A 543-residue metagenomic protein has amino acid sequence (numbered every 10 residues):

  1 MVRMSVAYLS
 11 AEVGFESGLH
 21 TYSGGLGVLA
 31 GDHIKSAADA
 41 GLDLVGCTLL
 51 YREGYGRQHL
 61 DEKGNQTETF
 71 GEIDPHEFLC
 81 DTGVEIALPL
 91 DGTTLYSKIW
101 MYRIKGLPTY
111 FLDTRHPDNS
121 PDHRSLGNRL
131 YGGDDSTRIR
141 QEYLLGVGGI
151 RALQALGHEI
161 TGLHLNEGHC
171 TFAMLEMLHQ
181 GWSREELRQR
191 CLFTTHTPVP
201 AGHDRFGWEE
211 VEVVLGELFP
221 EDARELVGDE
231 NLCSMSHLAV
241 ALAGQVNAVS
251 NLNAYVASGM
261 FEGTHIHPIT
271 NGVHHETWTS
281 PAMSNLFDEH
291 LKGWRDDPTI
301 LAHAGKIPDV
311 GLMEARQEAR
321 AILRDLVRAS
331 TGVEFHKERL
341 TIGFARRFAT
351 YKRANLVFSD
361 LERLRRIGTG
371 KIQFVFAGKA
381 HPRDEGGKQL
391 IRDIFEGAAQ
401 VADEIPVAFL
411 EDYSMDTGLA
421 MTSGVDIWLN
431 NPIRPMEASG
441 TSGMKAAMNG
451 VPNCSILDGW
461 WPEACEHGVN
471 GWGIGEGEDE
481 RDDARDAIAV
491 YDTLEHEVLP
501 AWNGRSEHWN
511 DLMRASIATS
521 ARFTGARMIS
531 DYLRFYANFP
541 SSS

Functional and structural regions predicted by a protein language model:
M1-S543: Catalytic cores of carbohydrate-active enzymes across secretory and cytosolic contexts
